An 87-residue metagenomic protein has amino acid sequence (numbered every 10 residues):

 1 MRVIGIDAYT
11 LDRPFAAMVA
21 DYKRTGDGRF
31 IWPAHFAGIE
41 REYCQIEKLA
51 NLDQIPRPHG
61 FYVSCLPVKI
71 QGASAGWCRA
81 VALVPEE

Functional and structural regions predicted by a protein language model:
M1-E87: Active-/binding-site microenvironments in catalytic and ligand-binding cores
